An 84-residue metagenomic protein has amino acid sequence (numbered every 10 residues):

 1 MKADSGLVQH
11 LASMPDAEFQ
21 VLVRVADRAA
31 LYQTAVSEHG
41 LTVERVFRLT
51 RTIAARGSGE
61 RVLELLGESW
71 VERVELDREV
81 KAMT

Functional and structural regions predicted by a protein language model:
M1-T84: Autoinhibitory N-terminal propeptides
